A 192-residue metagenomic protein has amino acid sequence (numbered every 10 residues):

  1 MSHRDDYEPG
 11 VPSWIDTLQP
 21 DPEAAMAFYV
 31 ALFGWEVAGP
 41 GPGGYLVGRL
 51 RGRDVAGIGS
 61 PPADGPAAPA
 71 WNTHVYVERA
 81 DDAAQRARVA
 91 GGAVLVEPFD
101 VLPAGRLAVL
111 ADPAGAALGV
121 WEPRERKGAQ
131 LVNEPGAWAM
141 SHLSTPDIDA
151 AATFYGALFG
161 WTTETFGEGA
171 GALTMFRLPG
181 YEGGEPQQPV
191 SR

Functional and structural regions predicted by a protein language model:
M1-E23, A70-T73, W121-T153, L158-T165: N-terminal beta-strand motif that seeds the catalytic metal site of vicinal oxygen chelate
M1-E8, A90-A139, E164-R192: Vicinal oxygen chelate
S2-P61, Q85, V89: An N-terminus-focused feature that recognizes amino-terminal "leader" regions
D21-E23, R49-D54, T73-A114, D147-D149 (+1 more regions): Vicinal oxygen chelate
A25, W35-V37, P66, D82-A83 (+2 more regions): Short loop/beta submotifs within extracellular cysteine-rich repeat domains
Y29, G115, Y155: Terminal peptide-recognition signature
A31-V37, G91-A93, A157-T163: Conserved acetyl-CoA-binding loop of GNAT-fold acetyltransferases
V47, G65, Q130-N133: Short secondary-structure boundary/capping segments
